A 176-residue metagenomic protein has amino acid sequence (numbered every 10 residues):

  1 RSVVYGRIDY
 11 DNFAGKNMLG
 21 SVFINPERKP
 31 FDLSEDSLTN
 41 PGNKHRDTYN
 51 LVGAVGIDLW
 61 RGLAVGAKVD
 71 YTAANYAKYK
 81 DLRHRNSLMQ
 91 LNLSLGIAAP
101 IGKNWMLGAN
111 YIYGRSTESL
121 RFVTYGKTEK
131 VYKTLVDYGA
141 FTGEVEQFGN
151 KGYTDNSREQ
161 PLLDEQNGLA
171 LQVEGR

Functional and structural regions predicted by a protein language model:
R1, L51-I57, L93-A99, L171-G175: Residues on the lipid-exposed face of transmembrane beta-strands in outer-membrane beta-barrel proteins
G6-N12, A67-A73, A109-R115: Transmembrane beta-barrel strands of outer-membrane/channel proteins
K16-F23, Y76-H84, L120-G126: Outer-membrane beta-barrel translocator domains and adjoining extracellular loop/strand segments of Gram-negative
D36-P41, A77-R83, T154-Q160: Extracellular loop and loop/strand-boundary signature of outer-membrane beta-barrel proteins
H45-L51, R85-L91, L163-L169: Residues that define the transmembrane beta-barrel architecture of outer-membrane proteins
G56-K80, L88-S94: Surface-exposed extracellular loop regions of Gram-negative outer-membrane beta-barrel proteins
W60-G62, P100-N104: Outer-membrane beta-barrel channels and translocator barrels
E144-R176: Long, internal scaffold/assembly segments composed of regular secondary structure
